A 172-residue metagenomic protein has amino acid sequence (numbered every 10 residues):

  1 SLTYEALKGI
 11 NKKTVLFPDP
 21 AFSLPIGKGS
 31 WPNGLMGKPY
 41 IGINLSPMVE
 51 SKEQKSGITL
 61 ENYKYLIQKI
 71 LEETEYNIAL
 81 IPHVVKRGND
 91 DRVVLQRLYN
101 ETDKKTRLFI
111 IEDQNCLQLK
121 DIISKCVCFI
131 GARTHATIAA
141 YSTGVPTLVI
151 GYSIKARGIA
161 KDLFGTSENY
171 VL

Functional and structural regions predicted by a protein language model:
S1-L172: Active-site anion-handling motifs in enzyme catalytic cores
